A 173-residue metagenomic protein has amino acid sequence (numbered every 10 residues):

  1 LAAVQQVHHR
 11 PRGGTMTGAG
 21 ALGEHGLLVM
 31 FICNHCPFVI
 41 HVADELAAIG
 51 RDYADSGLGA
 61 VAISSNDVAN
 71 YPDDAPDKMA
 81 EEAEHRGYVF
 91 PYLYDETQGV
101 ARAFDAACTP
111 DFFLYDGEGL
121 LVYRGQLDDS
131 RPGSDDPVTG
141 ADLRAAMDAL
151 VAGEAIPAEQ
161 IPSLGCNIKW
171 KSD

Functional and structural regions predicted by a protein language model:
L1-E159: Chalcogenol-based redox active-site neighborhoods
E154-D173: Disulfide-stabilized, aromatic/cysteine-rich ligand-recognition loop
